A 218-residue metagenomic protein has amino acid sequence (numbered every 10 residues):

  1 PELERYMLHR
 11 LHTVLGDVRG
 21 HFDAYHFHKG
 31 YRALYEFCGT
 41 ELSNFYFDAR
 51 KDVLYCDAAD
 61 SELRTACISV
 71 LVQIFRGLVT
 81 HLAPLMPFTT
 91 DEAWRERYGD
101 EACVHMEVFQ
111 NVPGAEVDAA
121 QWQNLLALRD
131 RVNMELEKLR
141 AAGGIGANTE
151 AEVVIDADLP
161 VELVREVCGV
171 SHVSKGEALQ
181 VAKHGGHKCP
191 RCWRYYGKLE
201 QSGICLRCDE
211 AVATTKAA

Functional and structural regions predicted by a protein language model:
P1-G20, F47-A142, G146-E152, A178-Q180 (+2 more regions): Acidic, turn-prone loop/beta-hairpin segments
F22-K29: Short helix-adjacent coil turns
C38-G39: Hydrophobic residues within the alpha-helices of tandem HEAT/HEAT-like
R140-H187: A broadly conserved sequence feature marking short terminus-proximal activation segments in nucleic acid-centric
K183-G186, K198-S202: Processing junctions and N-termini across compartments
C189-C192, C205-C208: Short cysteine-rich clusters marking metal-coordination/redox-active sites
Y196-L199, D209-V212: Cys/His-rich microdomains that often coordinate metals
